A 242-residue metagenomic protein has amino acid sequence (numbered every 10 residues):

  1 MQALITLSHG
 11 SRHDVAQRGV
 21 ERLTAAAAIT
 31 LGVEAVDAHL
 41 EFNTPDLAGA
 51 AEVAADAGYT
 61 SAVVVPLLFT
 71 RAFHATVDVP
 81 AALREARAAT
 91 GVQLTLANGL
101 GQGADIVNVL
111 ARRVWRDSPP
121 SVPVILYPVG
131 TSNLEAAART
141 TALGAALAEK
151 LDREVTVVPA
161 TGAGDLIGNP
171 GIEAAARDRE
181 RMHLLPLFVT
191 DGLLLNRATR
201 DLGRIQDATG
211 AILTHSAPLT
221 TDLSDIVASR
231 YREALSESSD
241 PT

Functional and structural regions predicted by a protein language model:
M1-T242: Active-site-proximal alpha-helix that buttresses catalytic centers in soluble enzyme cores
